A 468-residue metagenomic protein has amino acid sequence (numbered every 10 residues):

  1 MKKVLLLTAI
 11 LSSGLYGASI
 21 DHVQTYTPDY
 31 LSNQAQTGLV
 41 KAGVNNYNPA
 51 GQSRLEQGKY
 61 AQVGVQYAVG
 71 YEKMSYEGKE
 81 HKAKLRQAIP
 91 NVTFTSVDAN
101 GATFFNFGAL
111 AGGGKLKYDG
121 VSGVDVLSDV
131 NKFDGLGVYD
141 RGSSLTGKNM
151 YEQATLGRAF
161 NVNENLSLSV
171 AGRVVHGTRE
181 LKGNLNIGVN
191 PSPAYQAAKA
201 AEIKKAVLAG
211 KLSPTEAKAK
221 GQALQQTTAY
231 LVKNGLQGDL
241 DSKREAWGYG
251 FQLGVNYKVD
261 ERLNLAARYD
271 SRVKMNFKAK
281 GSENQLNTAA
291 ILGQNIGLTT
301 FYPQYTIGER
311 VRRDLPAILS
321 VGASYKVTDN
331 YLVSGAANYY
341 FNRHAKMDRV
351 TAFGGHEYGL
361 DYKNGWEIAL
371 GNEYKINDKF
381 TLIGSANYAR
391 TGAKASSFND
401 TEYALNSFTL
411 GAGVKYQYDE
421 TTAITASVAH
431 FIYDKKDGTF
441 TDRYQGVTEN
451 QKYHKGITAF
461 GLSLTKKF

Functional and structural regions predicted by a protein language model:
G14-Y118, S122, Y403: N-terminal, post-signal peptide beta-strand-biased segments of exported outer-membrane/organellar beta-barrel and other
G43, K84-P90, K148-A154, E245-F251 (+4 more regions): Residues that define the transmembrane beta-barrel architecture of outer-membrane proteins
V63-V69, F105-A109, V170-H176, A267-S271 (+4 more regions): Transmembrane beta-barrel strands of outer-membrane/channel proteins
F94-D98, F160, L253, Y257-V259 (+6 more regions): Residue-level signature of outer-membrane beta-barrel architecture
N100-T103, N165-L168, R262-L265, N330-V333 (+3 more regions): Repeated loop/turn-to-beta-strand initiation elements of outer-membrane beta-barrel proteins
D119-R141, E180-D241, F277-G308, A345-G359 (+1 more regions): Solvent-exposed loop segments that connect transmembrane elements
V414-Y416, T422, H454-F468: Outer-membrane beta-barrel "beta-signal"
